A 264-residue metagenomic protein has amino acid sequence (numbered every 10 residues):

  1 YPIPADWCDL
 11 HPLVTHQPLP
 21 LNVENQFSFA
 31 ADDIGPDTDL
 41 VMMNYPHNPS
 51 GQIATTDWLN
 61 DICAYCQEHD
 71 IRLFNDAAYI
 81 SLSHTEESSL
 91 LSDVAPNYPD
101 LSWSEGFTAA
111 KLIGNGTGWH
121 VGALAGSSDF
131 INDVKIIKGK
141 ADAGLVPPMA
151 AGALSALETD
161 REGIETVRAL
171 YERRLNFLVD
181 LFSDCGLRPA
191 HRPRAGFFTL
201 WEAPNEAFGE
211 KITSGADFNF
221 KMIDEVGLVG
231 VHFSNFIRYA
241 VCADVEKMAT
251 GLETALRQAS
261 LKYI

Functional and structural regions predicted by a protein language model:
Y1-V14: Substrate-binding/gating loop at the entrance of the active-site cleft, primarily in PLP-dependent aminotransferase-like
H11, E68-H69, C185, V226: Helix C-cap/helix->beta junction micro-motif
L13-V14, E68-R72, D100-L101: A short helix->loop->beta-strand "cap" motif at the edges of active sites that frequently abuts
P18, M42, N75, E105 (+1 more regions): Hydrophobic residues in well-ordered beta-strands that form the structural core
L21-S88: Active-site phosphate-binding strand-loop segment of PLP-dependent enzymes
P96-E172, N176-F182: Conserved core segment of the aminotransferase class I/II
L154, A169-F182, P189-E206, H232-F236: Conserved glycine-rich beta-strand-loop-beta hairpin in the small C-terminal domain of fold type I
K211-T213, F220-I264: PLP-dependent enzyme catalytic core of the Aspartate aminotransferase-like
